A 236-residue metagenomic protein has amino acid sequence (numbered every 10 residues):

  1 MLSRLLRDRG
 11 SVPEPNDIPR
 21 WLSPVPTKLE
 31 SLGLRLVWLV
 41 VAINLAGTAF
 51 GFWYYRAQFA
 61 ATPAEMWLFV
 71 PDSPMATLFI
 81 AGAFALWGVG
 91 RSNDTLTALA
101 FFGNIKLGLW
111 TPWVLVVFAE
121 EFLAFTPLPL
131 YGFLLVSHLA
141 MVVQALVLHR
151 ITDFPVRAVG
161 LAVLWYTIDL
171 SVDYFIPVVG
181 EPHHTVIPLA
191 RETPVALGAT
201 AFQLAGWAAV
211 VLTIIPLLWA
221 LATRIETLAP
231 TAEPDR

Functional and structural regions predicted by a protein language model:
M1-L36, Y55-A64, D235: N-terminal juxtamembrane cytosolic/stromal segments of multi-pass membrane proteins
V41-A57: Alpha-helical transmembrane segments of multi-pass membrane proteins
Y54-A124: A glycine-rich, hydrophobic loop/mini-helix early in the fold
D72, L130-V143, L204, A208: Membrane-interface loop-to-helix entry segments
F102-I105, R157-D169: Central hydrophobic cores of alpha-helical transmembrane segments in multi-pass integral membrane proteins
L139-V156, L221: Alpha-helical transmembrane segments in multipass membrane proteins, preferentially the mid-helix core
T185-L217, A222: Membrane-interface transmembrane-helix boundary segments in multi-pass integral membrane proteins
L218-R236: Membrane-interface capping segments at transmembrane-helix boundaries
